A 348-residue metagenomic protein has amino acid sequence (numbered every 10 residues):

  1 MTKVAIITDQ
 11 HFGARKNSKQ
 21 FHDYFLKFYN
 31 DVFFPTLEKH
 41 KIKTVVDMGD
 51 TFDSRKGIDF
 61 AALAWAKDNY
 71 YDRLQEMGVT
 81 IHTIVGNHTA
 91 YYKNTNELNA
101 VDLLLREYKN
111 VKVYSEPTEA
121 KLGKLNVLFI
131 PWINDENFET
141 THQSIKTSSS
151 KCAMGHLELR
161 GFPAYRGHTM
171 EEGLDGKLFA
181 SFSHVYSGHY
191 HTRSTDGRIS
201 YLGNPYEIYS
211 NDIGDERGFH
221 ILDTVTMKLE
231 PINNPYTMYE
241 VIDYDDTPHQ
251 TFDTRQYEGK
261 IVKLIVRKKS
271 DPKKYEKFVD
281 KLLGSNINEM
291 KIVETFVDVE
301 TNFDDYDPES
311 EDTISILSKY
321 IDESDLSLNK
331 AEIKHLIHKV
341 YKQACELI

Functional and structural regions predicted by a protein language model:
T2-K3, Q10, A14-E119, L178-A180: Core catalytic region of metal-dependent phosphoesterases/phosphodiesterases, especially metallo-beta-lactamase-like
D9, V45, D50, A66 (+7 more regions): Divalent metal-coordination and catalytic microenvironments
H11-R15, D53-K56, T83-T95, A120-K121 (+4 more regions): Active-site environment of divalent metal-dependent phosphoester hydrolases
A61-K67, G167-G176, V279: Charged helix-capping and loop-helix junction motifs
L74-M77, S144-T147, G176-S181, Q256-Y257: Short, conserved loop/helix-junction motifs that constitute active-site signature segments in enzyme catalytic cores
N87-K177, P205: Conserved catalytic scaffold of divalent metal-dependent phosphoesterases
Y165-E230: Conserved beta-sheet core of the metallophosphoesterase superfamily
T224-I348: Accessory, non-catalytic peripheral segments of nucleic-acid enzymes
